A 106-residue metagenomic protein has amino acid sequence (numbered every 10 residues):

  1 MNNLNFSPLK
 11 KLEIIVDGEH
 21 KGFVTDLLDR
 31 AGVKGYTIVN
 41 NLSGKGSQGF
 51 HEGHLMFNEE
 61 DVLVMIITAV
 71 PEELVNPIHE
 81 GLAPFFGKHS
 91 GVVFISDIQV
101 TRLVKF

Functional and structural regions predicted by a protein language model:
M1-F106: Positively charged, small/polar-rich N-terminal and surface patches that mediate targeting and assembly and bind
